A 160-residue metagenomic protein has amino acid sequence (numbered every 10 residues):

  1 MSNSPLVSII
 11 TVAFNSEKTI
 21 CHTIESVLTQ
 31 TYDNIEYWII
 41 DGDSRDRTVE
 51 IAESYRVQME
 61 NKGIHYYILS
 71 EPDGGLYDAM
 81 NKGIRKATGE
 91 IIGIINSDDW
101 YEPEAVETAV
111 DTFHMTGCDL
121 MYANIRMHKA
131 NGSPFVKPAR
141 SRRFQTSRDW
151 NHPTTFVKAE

Functional and structural regions predicted by a protein language model:
M1-T29: N-proximal low-complexity "stem/linker" segments adjacent to membrane-targeting elements
K18-C21, D46-Y55, E104: Acidic helix N-cap motif at the loop->helix transition within catalytic regions of sugar-transfer enzymes
S26, D41-E50, N96: A conserved acidic beta->alpha catalytic loop
N34-D43, L69-E71, S97: Short beta-strand/loop segment that forms part of the nucleotide-sugar
L69-A87: Glycine-rich, basic loop-to-helix element that forms the pyrophosphate-binding segment of sugar-nucleotide handling
I92: Short aromatic/hydrophobic "clamp" motif used to bind/position activated sugar donors
E104-F135: Conserved donor NDP-sugar-binding/catalytic core segment of glycosyltransferases
A139-E160: Conserved nucleotide-sugar donor-binding catalytic segment
